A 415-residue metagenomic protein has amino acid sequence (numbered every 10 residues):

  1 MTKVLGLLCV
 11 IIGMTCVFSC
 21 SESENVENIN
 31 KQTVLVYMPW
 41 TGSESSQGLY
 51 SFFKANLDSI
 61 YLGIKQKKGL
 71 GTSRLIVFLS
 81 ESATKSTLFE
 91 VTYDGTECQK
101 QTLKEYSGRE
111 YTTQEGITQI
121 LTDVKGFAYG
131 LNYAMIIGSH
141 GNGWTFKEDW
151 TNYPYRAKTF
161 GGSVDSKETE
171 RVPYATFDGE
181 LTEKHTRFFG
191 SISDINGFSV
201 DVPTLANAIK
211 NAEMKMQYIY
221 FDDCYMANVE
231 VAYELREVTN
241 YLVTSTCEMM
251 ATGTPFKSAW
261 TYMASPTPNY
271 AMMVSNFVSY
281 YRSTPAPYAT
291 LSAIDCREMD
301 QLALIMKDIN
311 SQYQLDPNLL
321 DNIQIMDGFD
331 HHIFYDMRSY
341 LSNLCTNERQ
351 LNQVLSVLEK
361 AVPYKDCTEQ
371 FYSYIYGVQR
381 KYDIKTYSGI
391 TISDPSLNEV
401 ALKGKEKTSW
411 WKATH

Functional and structural regions predicted by a protein language model:
M1, G13-V36, D394: Bacterial Sec-dependent N-terminal signal peptides
M1-L7, S245: Bacterial N-terminal signal peptides that target proteins for export
E24-T84, F127, W144-T145, N152: Acidic/polar, low-complexity intrinsically disordered N-terminal segments immediately downstream of a Sec signal
K31-T33, G69-L75, A128-A134, E213-Y218 (+1 more regions): Loop/turn elements at helix/coil->beta-strand transitions in domains of secreted/extracellular proteins
W40-E44, E81-K85, S139-T145, D223-N228 (+2 more regions): Solvent-exposed loop/turn segments at secondary-structure junctions within structured extracellular/periplasmic domains
E44, T84-K85, E90-F127: Functional beta-strand-loop-alpha-helix junction segments that form "active/interaction loops" within catalytic
S80-Q101, I136-I192: Surface-exposed loop and adjacent secondary-structure segments within mature catalytic domains
S163-H415: Terminal, contiguous helix-loop blocks that mediate binding/assembly
